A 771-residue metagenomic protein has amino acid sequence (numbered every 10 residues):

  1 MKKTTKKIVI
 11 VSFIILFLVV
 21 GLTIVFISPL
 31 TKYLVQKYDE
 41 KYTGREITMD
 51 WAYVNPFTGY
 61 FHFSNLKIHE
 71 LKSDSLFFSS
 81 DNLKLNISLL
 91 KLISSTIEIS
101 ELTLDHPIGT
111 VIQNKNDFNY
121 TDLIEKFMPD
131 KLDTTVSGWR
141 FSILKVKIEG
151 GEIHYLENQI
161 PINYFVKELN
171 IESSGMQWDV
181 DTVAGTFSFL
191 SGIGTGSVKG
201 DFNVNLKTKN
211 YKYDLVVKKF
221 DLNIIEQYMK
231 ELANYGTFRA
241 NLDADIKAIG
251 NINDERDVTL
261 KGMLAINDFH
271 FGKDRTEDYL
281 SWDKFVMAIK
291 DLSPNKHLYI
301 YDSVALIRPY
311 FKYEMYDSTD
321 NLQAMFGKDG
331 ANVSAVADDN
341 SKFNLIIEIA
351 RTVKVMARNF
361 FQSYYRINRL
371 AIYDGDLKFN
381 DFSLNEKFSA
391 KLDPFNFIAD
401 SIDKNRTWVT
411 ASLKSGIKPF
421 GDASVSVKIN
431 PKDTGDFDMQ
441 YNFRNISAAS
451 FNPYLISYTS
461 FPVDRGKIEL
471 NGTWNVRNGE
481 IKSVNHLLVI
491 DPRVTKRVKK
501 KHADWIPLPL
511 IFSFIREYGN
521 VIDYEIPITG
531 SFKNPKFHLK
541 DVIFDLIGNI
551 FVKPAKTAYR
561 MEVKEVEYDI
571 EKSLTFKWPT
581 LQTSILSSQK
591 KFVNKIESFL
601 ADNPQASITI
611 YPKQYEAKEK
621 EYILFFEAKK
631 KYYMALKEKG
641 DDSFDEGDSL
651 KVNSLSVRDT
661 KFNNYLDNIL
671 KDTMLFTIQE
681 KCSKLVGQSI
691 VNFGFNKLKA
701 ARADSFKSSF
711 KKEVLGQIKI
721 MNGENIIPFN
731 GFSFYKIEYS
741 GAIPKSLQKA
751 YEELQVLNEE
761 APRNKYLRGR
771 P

Functional and structural regions predicted by a protein language model:
K2-F13, L292-H297, D302, F361-Y365 (+4 more regions): Extended terminal
V19-K115, L132, S137, I143 (+10 more regions): Terminal hydrophobic membrane-targeting helix
D39, F63, L83, L102 (+17 more regions): Buried hydrophobic packing residues in well-ordered domains
Y42-E46, K72-I87, I160-E172, L190-G200 (+9 more regions): Amphipathic hydrophobic-ligand
N65-S173, L206, K273-A288, P294-P394 (+2 more regions): Secondary-structure transition motifs
H106, E152, K219, I266-D268 (+7 more regions): Transmembrane beta-strands of outer-membrane beta-barrel pores
E125-Q159, D181-G192, N251, E255 (+6 more regions): Solvent-exposed beta-strand/coil patches in large extracellular/periplasmic or lumenal scaffold regions
D214-V216, K261-A265, A305, Q440-N442 (+2 more regions): Transmembrane beta-strands of outer-membrane beta-barrel proteins
